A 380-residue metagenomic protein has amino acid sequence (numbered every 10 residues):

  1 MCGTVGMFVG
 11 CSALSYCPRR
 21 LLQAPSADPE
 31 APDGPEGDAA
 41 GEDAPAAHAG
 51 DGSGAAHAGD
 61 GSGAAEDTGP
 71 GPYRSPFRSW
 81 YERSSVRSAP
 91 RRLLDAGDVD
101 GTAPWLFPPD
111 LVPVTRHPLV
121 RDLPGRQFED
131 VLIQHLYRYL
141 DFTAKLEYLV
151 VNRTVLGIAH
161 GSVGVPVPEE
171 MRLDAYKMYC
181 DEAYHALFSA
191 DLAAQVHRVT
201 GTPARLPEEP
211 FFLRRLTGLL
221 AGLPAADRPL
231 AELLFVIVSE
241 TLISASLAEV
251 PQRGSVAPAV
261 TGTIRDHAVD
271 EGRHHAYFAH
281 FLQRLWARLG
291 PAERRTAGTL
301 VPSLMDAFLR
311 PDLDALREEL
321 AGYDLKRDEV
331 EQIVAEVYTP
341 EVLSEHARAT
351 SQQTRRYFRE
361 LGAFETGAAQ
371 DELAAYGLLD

Functional and structural regions predicted by a protein language model:
C2-D51, H57-L173, Q195-L230, L289-D380: Terminal targeting/low-complexity segments that flank the catalytic cores of oxidoreductases
R138-D141, L173, C180, A231-L234 (+2 more regions): A generic "alpha-helical surface" signal
T143-V151, M178-A193, V236-S244, H267-F278 (+1 more regions): Alpha-helical transition-metal enzyme core signature, strongest for iron centers
A159-V163, C180-F188, A194-G201, P251-S255 (+3 more regions): Hydrophobic/aromatic-lined pockets within catalytic cores
P210-P251, S255-G262, A268: Loop-centered beta-sheet repeat module
Q252-L320: Long, repeat-rich segments with strong aromatic
